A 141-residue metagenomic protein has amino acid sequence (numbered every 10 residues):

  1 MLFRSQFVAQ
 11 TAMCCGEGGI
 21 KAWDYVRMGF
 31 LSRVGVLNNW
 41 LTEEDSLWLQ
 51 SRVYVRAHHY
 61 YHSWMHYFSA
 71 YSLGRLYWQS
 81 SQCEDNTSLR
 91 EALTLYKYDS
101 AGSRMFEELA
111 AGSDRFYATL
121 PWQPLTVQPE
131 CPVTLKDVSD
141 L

Functional and structural regions predicted by a protein language model:
Q10-T11: Acidic/His metal-coordination segments adjacent to aromatic residues that form catalytic metal sites in metalloenzymes
E17-G18, D114: Anion-binding and metal-coordination hotspots
G18-H59: Amphipathic alpha-helical packing elements
Y60-V138: Accessory, usually C-terminal, subdomains that scaffold auxiliary metal cofactors
